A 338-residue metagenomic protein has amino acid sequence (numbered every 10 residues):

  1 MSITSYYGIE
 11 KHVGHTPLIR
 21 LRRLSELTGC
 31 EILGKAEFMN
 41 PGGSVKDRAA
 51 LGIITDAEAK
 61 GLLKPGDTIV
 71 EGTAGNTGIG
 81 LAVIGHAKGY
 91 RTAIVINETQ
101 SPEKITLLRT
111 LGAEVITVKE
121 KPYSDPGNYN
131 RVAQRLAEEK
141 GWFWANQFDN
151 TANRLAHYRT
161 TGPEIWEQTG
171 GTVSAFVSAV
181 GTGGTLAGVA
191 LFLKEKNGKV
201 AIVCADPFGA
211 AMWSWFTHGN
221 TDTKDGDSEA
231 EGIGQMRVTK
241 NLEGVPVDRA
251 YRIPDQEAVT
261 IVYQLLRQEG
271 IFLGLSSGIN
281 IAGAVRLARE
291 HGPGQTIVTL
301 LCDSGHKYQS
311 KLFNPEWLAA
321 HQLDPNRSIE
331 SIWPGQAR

Functional and structural regions predicted by a protein language model:
M1-R338: PLP-dependent amino-acid enzyme catalytic core
